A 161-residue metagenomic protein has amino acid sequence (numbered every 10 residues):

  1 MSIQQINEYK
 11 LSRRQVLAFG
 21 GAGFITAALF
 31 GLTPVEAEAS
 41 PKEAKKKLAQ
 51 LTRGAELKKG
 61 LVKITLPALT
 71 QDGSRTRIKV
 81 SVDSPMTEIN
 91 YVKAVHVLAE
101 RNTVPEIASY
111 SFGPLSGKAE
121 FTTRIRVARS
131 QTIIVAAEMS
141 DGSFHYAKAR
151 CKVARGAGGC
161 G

Functional and structural regions predicted by a protein language model:
M1-S12, A22-I25: N-terminal secretory signal peptides
E8-L17, V35: Twin-arginine (Tat) signal peptide motif
F30-K63: C-terminal segment of N-terminal export signals and the immediately downstream linker at the start of the mature
R77-P85: Short edge beta-strand/loop segments characteristic of extracellular beta-sandwich folds
T103-R126: An anionic, turn-rich surface loop/hairpin at beta-sheet edges that serves as a generic interaction/coordination patch
A128-T132: Extracellular Ig-like/FN3 beta-sandwich strand-entry sites
S140-Y146: Short acidic/polar inter-strand loop motif in beta-rich domains
